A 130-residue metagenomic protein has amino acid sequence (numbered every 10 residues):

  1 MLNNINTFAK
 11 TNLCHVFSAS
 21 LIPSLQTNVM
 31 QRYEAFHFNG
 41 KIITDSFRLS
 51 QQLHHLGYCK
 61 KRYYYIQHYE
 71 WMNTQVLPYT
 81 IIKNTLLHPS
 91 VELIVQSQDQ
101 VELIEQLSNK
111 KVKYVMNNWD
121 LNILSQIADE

Functional and structural regions predicted by a protein language model:
M1-F38, L107, L124-E130: N-terminal pre-catalytic "stem/leader" segment of glycosyltransferase-like enzymes
F17-I22, D45-Q51, Q96-E102: Short, polar loop motifs at secondary-structure junctions
M30-H37, V76-L93: Membrane-proximal helix-turn-helix segments that form the acceptor-binding/catalytic region of lipid-linked
R32-S50: Short N-terminal targeting/anchoring amphipathic segment
K41-I43, L56-N73: Active-site proximal beta-strand in glycosyltransferases
Q52-L53, S90-Y114: A short, active-site helix/loop in glycosyltransferases that binds the activated sugar's phosphate group
K61-Q67, K111-N118: Short hydrophobic/aromatic-enriched beta-strand-loop microsegments
Y69-W71, V115-Q126: Short beta-strand->alpha-helix junction loop in the catalytic core of nucleotide-activated group-transfer enzymes
